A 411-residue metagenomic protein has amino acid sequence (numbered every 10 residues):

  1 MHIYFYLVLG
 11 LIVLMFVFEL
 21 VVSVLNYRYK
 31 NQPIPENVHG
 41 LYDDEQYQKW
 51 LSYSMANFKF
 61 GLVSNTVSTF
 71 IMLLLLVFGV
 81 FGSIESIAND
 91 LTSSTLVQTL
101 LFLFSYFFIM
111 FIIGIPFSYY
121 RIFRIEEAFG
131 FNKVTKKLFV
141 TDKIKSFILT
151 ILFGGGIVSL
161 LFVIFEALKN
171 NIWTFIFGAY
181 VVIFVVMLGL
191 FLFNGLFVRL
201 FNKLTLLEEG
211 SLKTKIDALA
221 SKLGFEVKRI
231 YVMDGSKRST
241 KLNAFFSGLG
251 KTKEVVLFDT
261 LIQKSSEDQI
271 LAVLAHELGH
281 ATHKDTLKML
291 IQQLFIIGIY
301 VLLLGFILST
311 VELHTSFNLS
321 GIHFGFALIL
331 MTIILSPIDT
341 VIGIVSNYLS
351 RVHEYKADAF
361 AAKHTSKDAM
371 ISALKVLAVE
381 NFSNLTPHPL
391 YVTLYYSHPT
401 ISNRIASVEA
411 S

Functional and structural regions predicted by a protein language model:
H2-I322, S336-S411: Polar-ligand-bearing catalytic/cofactor-coordination segments of membrane-embedded or membrane-tethered inner-membrane
